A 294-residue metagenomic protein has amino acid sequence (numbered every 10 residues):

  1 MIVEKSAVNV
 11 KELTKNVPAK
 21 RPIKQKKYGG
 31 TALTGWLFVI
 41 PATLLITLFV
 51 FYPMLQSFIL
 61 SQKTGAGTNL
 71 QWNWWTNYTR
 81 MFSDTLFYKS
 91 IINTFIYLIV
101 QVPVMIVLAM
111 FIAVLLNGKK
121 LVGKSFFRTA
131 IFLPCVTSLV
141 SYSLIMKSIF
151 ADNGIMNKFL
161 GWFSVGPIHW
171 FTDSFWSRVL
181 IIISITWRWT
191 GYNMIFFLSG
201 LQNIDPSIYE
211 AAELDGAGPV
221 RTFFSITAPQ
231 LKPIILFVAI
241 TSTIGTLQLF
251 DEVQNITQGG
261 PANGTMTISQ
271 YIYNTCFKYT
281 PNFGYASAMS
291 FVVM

Functional and structural regions predicted by a protein language model:
M1-F38, L121-K124: Transmembrane alpha-helical segments of polytopic membrane transport and secretion proteins
G30-M294: A structural signal for multi-pass alpha-helical bundles of membrane permease subunits that mediate small-molecule
